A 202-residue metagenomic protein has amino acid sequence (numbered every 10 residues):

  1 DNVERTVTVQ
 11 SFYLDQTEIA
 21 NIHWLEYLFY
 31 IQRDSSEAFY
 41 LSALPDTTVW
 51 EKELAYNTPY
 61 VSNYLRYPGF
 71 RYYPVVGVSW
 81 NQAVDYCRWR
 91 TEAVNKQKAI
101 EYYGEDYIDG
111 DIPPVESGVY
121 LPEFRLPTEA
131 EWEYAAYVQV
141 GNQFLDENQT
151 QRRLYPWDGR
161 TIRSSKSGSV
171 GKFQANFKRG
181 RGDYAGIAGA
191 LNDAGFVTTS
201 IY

Functional and structural regions predicted by a protein language model:
D1-Y60, R71-V94: A short glycine-rich, aromatic-capped structural motif
V61-G69, P74, V78-Y202: Functional-site microenvironments in short loops/helix caps that host divalent-cation chemistry
